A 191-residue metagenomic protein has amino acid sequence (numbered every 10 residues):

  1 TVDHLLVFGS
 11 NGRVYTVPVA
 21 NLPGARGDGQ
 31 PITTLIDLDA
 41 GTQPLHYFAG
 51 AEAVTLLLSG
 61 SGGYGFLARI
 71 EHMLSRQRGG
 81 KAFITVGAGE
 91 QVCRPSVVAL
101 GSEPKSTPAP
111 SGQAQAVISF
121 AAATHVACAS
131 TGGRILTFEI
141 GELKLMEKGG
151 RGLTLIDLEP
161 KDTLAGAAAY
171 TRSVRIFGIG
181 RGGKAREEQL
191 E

Functional and structural regions predicted by a protein language model:
T1-E191: Short, structured "edge-of-domain" segments at secondary-structure transitions
